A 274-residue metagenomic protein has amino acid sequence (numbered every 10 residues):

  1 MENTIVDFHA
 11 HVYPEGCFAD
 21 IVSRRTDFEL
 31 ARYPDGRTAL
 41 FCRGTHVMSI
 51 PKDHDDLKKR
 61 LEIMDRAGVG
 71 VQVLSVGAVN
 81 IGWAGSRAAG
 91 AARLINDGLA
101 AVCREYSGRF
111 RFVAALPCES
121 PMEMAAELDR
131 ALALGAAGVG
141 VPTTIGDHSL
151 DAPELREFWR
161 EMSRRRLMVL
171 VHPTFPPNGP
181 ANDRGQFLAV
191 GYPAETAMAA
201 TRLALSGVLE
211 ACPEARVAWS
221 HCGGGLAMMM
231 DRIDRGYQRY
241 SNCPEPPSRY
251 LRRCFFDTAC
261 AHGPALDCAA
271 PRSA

Functional and structural regions predicted by a protein language model:
M1-A274: Helix-coil boundary/capping segments in enzymes
